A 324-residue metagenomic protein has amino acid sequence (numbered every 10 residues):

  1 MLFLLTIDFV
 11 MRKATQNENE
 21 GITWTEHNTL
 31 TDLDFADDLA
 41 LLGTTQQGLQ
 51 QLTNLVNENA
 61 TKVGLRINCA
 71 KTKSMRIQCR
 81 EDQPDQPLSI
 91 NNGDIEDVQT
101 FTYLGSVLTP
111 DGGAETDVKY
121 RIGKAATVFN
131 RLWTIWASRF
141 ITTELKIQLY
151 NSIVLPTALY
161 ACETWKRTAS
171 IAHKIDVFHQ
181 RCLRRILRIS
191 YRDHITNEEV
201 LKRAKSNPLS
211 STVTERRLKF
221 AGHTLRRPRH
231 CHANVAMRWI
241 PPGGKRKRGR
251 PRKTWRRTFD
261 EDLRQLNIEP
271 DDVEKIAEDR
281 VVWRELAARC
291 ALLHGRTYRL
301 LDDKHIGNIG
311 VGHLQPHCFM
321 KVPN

Functional and structural regions predicted by a protein language model:
F3-G307, L314-H317, N324: Short linear motifs embedded in intrinsically disordered, charge-biased segments
